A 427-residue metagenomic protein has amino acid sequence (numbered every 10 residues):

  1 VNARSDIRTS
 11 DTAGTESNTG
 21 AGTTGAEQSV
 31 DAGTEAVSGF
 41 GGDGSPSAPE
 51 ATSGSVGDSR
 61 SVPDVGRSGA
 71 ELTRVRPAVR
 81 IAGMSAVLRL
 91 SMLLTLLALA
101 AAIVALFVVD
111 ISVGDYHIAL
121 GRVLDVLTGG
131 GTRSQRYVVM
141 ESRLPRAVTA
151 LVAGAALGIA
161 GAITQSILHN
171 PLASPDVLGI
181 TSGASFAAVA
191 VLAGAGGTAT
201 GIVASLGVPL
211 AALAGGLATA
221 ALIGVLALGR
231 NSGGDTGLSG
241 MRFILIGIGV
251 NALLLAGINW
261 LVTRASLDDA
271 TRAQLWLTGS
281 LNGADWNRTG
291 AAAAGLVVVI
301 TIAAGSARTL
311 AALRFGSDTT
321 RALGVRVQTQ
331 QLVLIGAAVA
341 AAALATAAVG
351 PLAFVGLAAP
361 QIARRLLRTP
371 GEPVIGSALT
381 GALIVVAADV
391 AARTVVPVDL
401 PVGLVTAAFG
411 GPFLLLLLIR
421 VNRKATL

Functional and structural regions predicted by a protein language model:
V1-Q28: N-terminal acidic, proline/glycine-rich, low-complexity intrinsically disordered segments
N2-D11, F40, D58-L427: Alpha-helical transmembrane segments in inner-membrane proteins
G14, G20-G25, G33, G39-G44 (+2 more regions): Residue-identity detector for glycine
